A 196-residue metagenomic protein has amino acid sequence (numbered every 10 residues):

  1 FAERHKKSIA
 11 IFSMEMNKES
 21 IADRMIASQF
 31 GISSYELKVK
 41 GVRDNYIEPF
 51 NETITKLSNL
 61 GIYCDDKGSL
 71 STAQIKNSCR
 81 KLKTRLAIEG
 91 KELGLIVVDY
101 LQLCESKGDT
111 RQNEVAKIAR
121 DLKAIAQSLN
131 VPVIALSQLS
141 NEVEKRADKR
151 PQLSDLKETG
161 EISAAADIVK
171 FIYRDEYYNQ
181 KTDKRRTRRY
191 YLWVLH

Functional and structural regions predicted by a protein language model:
A2-E3, Q127: Anion (oxyanion) recognition and catalysis
R4-E92, S106: Cytosolic-facing regulatory segments adjacent to core modules
R4-I9, N59, L93, V98-L101 (+3 more regions): Active-site lining segments that contact anionic ligands and/or coordinate catalytic metals
A10-S13, Y63-D66, V97, A135 (+2 more regions): Structured core elements
M14, V42, L101, Q138-L139 (+1 more regions): Short, ordered loop/turn segments at secondary-structure junctions
N17-I21, V42-F50, S71-I75, V97 (+4 more regions): Helical mechanochemical/support elements of P-loop NTPase systems and associated helical scaffolds
R80-K81, E89-A135: Helical hairpin unit composed of two closely spaced alpha helices linked by a short loop
E114-H196: Phosphate-binding/switch region of NTP-binding enzymes
